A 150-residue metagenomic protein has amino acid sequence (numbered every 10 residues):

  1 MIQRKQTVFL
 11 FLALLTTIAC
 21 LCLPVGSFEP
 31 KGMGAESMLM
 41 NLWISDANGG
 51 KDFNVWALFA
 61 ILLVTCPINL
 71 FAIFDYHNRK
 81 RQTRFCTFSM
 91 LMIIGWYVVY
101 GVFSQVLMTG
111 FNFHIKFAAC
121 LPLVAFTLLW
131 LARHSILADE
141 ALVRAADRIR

Functional and structural regions predicted by a protein language model:
R4-S27: N-terminal signal-anchor transmembrane alpha helix
M33-G50: Perimembrane loop-to-helix junctions flanking transmembrane segments
A57-F71: Hydrophobic alpha-helical transmembrane segments
L70-T83: Juxtamembrane helix-break-helix junctions at the cytosolic face of small multi-pass alpha-helical membrane proteins
F85-I115: Hydrophobic alpha-helical transmembrane segments of integral membrane proteins
F111-S135: Alpha-helical membrane-associated segments of multi-pass integral membrane proteins
A132-R150: Cytosolic juxtamembrane helix at the C-terminal end of the final transmembrane segment
